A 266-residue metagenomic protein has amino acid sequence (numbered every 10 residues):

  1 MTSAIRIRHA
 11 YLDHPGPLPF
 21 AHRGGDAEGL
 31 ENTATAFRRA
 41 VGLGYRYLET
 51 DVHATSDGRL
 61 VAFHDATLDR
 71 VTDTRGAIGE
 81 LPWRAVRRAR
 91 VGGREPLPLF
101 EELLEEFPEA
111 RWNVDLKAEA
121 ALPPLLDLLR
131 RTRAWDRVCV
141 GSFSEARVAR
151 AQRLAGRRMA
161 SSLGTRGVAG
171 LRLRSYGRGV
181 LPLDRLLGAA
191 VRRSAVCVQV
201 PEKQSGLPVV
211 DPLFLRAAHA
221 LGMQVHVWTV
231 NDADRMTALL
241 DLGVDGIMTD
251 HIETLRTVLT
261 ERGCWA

Functional and structural regions predicted by a protein language model:
M1-A266: Phosphate-group recognition and catalysis centered on beta-loop-alpha active-site segments
